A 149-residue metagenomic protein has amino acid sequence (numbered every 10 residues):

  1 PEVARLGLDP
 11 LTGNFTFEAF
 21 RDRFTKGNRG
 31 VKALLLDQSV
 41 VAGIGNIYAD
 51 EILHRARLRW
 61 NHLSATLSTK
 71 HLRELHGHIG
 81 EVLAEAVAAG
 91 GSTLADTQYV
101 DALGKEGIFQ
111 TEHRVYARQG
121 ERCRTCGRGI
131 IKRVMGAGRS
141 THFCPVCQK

Functional and structural regions predicted by a protein language model:
P1-R55, L63: Phosphate/anion-contacting hairpin/loop surfaces
R57-T66, L72: RNA substrate-recognition surfaces in RNA-acting enzymes
H71-A88: Basic, amphipathic alpha-helical segments enriched in Lys/Arg and hydrophobic/aromatic residues
E81, V100-T111, T125-G129: Short Cys/His-rich Zn2+-coordinating modules
A89-D96: Flexible, glycine/charged-enriched surface loops at secondary-structure junctions
F109-Q119, R133-A137: Short, flexible, mixed-charge glycine/proline-rich loop motifs that serve as phosphate/nucleic-acid-contacting
G120-E121, T141: Residues immediately within or flanking Cys/His clusters that coordinate Zn2+ in small zinc-binding modules
C123-C126, C144-C147: Short cysteine-rich clusters marking metal-coordination/redox-active sites
